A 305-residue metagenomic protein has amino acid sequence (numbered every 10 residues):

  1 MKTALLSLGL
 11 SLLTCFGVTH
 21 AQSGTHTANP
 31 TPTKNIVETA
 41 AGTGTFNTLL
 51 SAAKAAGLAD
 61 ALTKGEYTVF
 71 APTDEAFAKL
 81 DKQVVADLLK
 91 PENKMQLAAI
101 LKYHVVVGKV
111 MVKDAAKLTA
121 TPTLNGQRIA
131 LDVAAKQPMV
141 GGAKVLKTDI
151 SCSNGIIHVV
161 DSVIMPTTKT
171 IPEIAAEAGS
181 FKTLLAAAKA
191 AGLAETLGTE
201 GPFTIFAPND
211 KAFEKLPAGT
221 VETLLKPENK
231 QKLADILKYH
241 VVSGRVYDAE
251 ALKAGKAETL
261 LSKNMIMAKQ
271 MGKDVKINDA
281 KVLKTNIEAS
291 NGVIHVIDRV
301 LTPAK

Functional and structural regions predicted by a protein language model:
A4-L6, H20-K305: Mature, structured domains of secreted/extracytosolic soluble proteins
S7-G17: Bacterial N-terminal signal peptides
